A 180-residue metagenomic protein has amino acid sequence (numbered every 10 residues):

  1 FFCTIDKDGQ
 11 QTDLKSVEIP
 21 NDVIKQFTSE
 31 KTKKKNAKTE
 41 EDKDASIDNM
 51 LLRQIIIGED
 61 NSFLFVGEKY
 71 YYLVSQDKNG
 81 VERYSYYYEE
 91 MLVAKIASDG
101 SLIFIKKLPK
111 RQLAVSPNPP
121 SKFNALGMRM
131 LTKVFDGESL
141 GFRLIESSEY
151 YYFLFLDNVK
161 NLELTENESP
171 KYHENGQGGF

Functional and structural regions predicted by a protein language model:
F1-Q10, V81-S101, N167-F180: Beta-propeller blade signature
F1-V23, I47-E59: Preference for long, solvent-exposed alpha-helical segments and helix-linker "stalks"
Q11-T12, V74, L102-I103, L162-E163: Intrinsically disordered, low-complexity acidic/polar segments
T12-A45, I103-V134: Surface-exposed loop and turn segments in beta-propeller and other repeat-based domains that flank or scaffold
T28, K33, Y72-R83, P120-F123 (+1 more regions): C-terminal/domain-terminus segments
S46-D60, T132-E149: Structural signature of eukaryotic scaffold interfaces centered on beta-propeller domains
I55-M128: Long, well-ordered mid-to-C-terminal structural blocks that present hydrophobic/aromatic surfaces
S62-L73, L140-L164: Short beta-strand elements that form the blades of beta-propeller/WD-repeat-like and other beta-sheet-rich scaffold
